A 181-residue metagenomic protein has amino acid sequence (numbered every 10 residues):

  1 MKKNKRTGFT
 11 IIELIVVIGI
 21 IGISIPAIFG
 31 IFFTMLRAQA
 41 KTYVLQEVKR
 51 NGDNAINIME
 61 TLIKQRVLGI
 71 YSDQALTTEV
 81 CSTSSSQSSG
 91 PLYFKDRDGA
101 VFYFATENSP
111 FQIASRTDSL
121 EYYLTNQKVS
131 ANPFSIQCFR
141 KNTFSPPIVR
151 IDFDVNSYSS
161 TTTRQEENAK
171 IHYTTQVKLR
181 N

Functional and structural regions predicted by a protein language model:
K2-K64: Aliphatic-rich helix starts adjacent to a transmembrane/signal segment
T7, A131-N181: Short linear sequence signals and composition-biased patches located at protein termini or domain-edge surfaces
I11, I21-I25, V44-L45, A114-R116 (+2 more regions): Generic detector of short, locally flexible boundary/turn motifs and exposed helical patches
Q39-Y43, I70, T162: Secondary-structure transition/capping residues
A40, N54, V80-C81, Q87 (+2 more regions): Bulky hydrophobic/aromatic packing residues
N57-Q65, S145-D152: Conserved long hydrophobic alpha-helices within structured protein cores
K64-Q74: Short, well-structured beta-strand/strand-turn elements
S72-T143, N168-K170: Type IV pilin-like appendage domain
